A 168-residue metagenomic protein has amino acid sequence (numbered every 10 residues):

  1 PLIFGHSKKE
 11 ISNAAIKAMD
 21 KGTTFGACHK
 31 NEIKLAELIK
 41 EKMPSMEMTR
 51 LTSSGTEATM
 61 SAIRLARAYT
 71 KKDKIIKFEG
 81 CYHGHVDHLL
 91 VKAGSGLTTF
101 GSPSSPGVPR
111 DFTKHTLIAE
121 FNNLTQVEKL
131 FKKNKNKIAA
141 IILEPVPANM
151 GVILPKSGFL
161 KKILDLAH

Functional and structural regions predicted by a protein language model:
P1-D73: Glycine-rich loop-to-alpha-helix module at the N-terminal edge of alpha/beta enzyme cores
L2-F4, A148-G151: Short, small-residue-enriched loops and turns at beta-alpha junctions that line or gate enzyme active sites
E10, R67-K72, V91-T98, G158-K162: A glycine- and small-aliphatic-rich helix-loop capping segment at beta-alpha/alpha-beta transitions that lines
F25, T52, F78, A119 (+1 more regions): Conserved residues at the C-terminal ends of beta-strands
A68-L89: Conserved PLP-anchoring active-site segment centered on the Schiff-base-forming lysine
H83-V146, L154: PLP-dependent aminotransferase-class I/II
K137, I153-H168: Catalytic PLP-binding core of fold-type I/II PLP enzymes
